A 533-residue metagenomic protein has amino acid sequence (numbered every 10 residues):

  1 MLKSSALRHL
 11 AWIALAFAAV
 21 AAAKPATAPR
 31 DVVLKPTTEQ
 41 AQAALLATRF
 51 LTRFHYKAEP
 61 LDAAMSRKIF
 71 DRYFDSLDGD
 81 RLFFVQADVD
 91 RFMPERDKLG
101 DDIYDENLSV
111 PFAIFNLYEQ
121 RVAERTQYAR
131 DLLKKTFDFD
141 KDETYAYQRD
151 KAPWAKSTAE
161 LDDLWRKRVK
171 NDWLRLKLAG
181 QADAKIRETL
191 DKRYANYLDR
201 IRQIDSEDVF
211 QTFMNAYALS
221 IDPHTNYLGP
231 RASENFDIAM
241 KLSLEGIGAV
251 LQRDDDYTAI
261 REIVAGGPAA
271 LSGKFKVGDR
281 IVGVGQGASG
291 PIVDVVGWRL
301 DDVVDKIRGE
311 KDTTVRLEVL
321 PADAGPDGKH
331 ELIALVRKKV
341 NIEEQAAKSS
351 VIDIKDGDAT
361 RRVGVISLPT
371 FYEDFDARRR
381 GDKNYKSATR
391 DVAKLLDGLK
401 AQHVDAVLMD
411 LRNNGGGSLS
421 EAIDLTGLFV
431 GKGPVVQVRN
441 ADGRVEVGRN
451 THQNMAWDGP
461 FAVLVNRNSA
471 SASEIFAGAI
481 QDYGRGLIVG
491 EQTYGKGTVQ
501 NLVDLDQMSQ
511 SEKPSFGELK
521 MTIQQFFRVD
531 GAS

Functional and structural regions predicted by a protein language model:
L2-A11: Bacterial N-terminal signal peptides that target proteins for export
F17-D31: Bacterial Sec-dependent signal peptides at the C-terminal "C-region" and cleavage site
K24, K35-P36, R49-D62, D199-S206 (+5 more regions): Cleft-lining beta-strand/loop regions that shape enzyme active-site pockets
P36-D78: N-terminal-proximal low-complexity accessory segments that begin disordered and transition into the first
L61-R67, D71-Y147, L198-R253, T314-R316 (+1 more regions): Extended, small/polar residue-biased N-terminal targeting/export presequences and adjacent propeptide/linker tracts
D75-S76, D97, N107, N116-Q127 (+5 more regions): PDZ/PDZ-like domain segments forming the peptide/carboxylate-binding groove, activating on the N-terminal beta-strands
Q181-K192, R528-S533: Conserved functional hotspot residues or short segments at active or partner-binding sites across diverse domains
S469-S471, P514-S533: Metal-dependent DNA phosphodiester-chemistry modules and their immediately adjacent helices/loops in DNA-processing
